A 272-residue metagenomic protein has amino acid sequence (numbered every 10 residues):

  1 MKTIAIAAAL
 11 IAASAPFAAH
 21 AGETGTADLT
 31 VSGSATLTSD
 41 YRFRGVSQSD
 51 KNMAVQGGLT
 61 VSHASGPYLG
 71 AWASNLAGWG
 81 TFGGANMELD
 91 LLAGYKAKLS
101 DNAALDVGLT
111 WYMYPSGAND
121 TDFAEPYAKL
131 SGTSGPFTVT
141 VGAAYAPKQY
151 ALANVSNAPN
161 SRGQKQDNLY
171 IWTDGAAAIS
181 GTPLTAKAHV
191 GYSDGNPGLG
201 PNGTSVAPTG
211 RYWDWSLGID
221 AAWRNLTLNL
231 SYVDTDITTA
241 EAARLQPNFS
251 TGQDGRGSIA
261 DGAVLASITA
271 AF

Functional and structural regions predicted by a protein language model:
M1-T30: Cleavable N-terminal export/targeting peptides
G22-A77: Short glycine/proline- and aromatic-enriched beta-strand/turn motifs that initiate or cap beta-hairpins
A27-L29, K51-V55, A85-L89, D120-P126 (+4 more regions): Residues that define the transmembrane beta-barrel architecture of outer-membrane proteins
A35-S39, G57-H63, L91-Y95, L109 (+6 more regions): Residues on the lipid-exposed face of transmembrane beta-strands in outer-membrane beta-barrel proteins
L37-F43, A73-A77, A97, W111-P115 (+7 more regions): Transmembrane beta-strands of outer-membrane beta-barrel pores
F43-D50, W79-M87, S116-A124, Y150-R162 (+2 more regions): Outer-membrane beta-barrel translocator domains and adjoining extracellular loop/strand segments of Gram-negative
S65-A71, D101-V107, P136-V141, G181-A186 (+1 more regions): Repeated loop/turn-to-beta-strand initiation elements of outer-membrane beta-barrel proteins
A221-R224, R256-F272: Outer-membrane beta-barrel "beta-signal"
